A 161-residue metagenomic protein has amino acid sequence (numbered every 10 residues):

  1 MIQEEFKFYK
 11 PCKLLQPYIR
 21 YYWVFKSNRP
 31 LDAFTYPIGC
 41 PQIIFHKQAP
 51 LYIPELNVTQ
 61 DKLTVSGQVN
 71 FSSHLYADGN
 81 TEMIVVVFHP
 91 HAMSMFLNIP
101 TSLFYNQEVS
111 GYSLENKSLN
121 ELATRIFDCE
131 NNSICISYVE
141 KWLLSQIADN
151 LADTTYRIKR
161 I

Functional and structural regions predicted by a protein language model:
M1-K159: Alpha-helical bundle regulatory/interaction domains
